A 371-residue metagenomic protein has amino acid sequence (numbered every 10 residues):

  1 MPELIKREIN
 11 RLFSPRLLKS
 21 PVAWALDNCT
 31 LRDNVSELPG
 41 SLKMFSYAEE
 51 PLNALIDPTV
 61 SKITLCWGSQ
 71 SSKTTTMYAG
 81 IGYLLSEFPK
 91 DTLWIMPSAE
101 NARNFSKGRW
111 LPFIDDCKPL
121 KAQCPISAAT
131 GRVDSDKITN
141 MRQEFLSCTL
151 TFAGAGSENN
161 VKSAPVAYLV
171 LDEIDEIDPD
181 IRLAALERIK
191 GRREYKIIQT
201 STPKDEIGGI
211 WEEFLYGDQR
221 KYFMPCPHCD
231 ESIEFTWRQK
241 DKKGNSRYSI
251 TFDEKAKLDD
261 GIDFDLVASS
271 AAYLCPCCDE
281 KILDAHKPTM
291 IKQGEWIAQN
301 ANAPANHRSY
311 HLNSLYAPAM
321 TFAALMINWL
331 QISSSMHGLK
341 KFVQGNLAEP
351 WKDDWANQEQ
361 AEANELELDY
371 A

Functional and structural regions predicted by a protein language model:
M1-A371: Phosphate/NTP-binding elements of NTP-utilizing enzymes
